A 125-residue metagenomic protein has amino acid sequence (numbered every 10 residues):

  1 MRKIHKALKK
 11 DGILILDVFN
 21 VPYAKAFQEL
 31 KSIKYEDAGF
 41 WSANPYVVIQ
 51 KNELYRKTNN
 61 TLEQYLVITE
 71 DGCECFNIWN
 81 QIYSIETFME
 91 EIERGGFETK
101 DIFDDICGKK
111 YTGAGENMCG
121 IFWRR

Functional and structural regions predicted by a protein language model:
M1-I13: A short glycine-rich, Lys/Arg-flanked "PGG" loop and its adjoining helix->strand segment in the class I
I13, L66, C119-I121: Ordered hydrophobic segments in well-structured contexts
L14-I15, T99: A short hydrophobic/small-residue beta-strand
V18-T87: SAM-dependent methyltransferase
W79-R125: C-terminal lobe and adjacent flexible extensions of AdoMet/dcAdoMet transferase-like proteins
